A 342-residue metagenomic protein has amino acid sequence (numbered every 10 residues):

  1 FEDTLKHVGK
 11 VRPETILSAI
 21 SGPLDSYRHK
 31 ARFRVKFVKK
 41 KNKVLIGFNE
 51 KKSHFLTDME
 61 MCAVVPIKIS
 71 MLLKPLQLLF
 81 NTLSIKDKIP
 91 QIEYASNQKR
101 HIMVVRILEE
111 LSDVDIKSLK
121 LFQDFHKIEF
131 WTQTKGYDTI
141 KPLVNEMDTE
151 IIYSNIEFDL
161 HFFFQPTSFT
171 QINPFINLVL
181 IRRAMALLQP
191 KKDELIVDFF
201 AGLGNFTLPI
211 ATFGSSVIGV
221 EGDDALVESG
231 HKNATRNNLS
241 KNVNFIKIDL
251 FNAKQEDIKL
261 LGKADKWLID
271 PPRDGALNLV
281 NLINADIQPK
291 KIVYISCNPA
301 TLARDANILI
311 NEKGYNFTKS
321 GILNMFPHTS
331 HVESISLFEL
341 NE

Functional and structural regions predicted by a protein language model:
F1-I89, Q98: Extended interfacial segments that mediate partner engagement and assembly in macromolecular machines
I16-L24, Q91-Y94, G136-I140, G321-M325: Short, solvent-exposed loop/turn elements at beta->coil junctions and helix N-caps that rim active or binding pockets
H29, H101, D193-E194: Nucleotide donor/acceptor-binding cores
R34-V38, K51, R106-L108, Q165 (+1 more regions): Solvent-exposed residues in well-ordered beta-strands and their adjoining turns, especially edge/terminal strands
D58-E60, I69, M103-V104, H126 (+1 more regions): Accessory substrate-recognition/RNA-binding modules or partner subunits associated with SAM-dependent
C62, V104-D113: A short interface-forming secondary-structure element
K99-M103, S330: Conserved loop-to-beta-strand segment in the C-terminal subdomain of adenylate-forming
E110-E342: Rossmann-like S-adenosyl-L-methionine
